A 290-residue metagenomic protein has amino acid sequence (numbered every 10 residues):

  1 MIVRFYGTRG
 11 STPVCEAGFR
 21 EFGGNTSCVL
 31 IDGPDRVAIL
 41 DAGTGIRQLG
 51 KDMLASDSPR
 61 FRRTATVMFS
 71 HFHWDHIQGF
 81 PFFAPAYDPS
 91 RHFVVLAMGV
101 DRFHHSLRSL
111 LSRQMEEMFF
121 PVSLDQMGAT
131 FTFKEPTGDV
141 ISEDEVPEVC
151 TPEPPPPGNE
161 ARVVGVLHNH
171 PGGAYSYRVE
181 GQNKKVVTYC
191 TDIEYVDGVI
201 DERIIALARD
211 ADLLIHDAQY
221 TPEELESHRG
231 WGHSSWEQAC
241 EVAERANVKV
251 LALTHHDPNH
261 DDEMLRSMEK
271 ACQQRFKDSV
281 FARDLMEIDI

Functional and structural regions predicted by a protein language model:
M1-T188, V199, R266-I290: Binuclear metal-dependent hydrolase catalytic cores
K184-V186, E194-D284: Cap/insert and terminal regions of metallo-dependent hydrolase folds
T191: Acidic/histidine-rich catalytic cores of soluble enzymes
